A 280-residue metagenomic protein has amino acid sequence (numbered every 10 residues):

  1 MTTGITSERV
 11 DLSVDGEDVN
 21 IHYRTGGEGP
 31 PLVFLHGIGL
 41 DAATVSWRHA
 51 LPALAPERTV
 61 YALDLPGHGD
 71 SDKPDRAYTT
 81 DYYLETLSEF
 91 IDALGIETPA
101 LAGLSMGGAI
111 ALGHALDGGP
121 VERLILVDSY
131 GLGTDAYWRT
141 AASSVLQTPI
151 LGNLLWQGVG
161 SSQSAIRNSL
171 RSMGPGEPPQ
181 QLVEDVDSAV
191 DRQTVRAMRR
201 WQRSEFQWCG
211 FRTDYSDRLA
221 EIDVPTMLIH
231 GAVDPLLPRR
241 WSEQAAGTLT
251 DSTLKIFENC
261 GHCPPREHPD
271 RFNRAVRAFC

Functional and structural regions predicted by a protein language model:
V19, R24-D70: Conserved HGGG/HGGXW glycine-rich cap/lid loop of the alpha/beta-hydrolase fold
I21, G158-A220: Conserved alpha/beta-hydrolase catalytic His-Asp/Glu region
R24-G26, P52, Y61-A102, N273-R274: Active-site loop/oxyanion-hole signature of alpha/beta-hydrolase fold enzymes
G103, G107, A111: Gly/Ala-rich beta-loop-alpha elbow adjacent to hydrolase catalytic centers
L116, L124-W156: Flexible "cap/lid" loop of the alpha/beta hydrolase fold
I222, L228-H230: Short beta-strand/loop motif that positions the catalytic acidic residue of the alpha/beta-hydrolase fold
V233-L237: Acidic catalytic loop of the alpha/beta-hydrolase fold
S252-C280: Catalytic active-site module of serine/aspartate enzymes centered on a nucleophile-bearing elbow/loop
